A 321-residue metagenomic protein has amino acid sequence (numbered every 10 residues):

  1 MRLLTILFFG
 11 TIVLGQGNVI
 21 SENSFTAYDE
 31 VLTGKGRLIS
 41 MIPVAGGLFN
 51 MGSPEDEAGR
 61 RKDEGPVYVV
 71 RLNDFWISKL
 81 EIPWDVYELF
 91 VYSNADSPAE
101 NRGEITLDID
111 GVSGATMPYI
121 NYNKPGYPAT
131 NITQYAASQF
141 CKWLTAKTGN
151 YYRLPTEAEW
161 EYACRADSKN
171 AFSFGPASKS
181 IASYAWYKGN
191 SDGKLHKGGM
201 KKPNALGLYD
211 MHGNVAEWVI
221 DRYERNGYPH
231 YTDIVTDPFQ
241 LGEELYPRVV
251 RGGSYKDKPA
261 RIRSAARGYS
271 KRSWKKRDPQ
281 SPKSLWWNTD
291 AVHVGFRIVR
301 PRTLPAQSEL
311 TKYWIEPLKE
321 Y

Functional and structural regions predicted by a protein language model:
L3-I12: Sec-dependent N-terminal signal peptides
G15-G17, S21: Boundary at the C-terminal end of the N-terminal hydrophobic targeting segment
G36-M51: Mature N-terminal segment immediately following signal peptide/propeptide cleavage in secreted/periplasmic
I39, N150-Y151, P203-L206: Short loop/turn microsegments at loop-to-beta-strand junctions
S53-A58, R71-F174, D221-Y228, R300-Y321: Active-site microenvironments of metalloenzymes and redox enzymes
E57-V70, S168, D192-K194, V215-Y321: Surface-exposed recognition segments
A177-A182: Short, surface-exposed glycine/acidic/tryptophan-bearing loops
S183-H212, L241-E244: Short, well-ordered junction/capping motifs at the entry into regular secondary structure
